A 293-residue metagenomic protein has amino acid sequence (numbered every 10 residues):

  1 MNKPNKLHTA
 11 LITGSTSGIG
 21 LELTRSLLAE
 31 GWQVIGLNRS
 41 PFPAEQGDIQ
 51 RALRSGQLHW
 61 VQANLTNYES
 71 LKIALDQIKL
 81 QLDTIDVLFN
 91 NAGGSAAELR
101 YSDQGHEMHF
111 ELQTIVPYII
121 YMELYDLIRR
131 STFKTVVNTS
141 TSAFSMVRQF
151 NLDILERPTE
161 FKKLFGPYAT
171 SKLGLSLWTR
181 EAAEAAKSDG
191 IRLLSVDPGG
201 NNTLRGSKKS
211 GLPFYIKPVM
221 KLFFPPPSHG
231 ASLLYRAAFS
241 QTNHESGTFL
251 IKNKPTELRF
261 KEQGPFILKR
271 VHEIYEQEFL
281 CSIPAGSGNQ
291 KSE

Functional and structural regions predicted by a protein language model:
T16-S17: Conserved glycine-rich cofactor-binding loop
G20-L21: N-terminal Rossmann-fold NAD(P) dinucleotide-binding loop
E30-Q46: Conserved glycine-rich Rossmann-like NAD(P)H-binding loop of the short-chain dehydrogenase/reductase
A52-E69: Rossmann-fold cofactor-recognition segment
N91-A97: Conserved NAD(P)H cofactor-binding loop of Rossmann-fold oxidoreductase domains
A97-Y101, R129, F133-K187, D197-G211: Catalytic loop of short-chain dehydrogenase/reductase
S195, K217-L258, P265-K269, E273 (+1 more regions): C-terminal helical subdomain
